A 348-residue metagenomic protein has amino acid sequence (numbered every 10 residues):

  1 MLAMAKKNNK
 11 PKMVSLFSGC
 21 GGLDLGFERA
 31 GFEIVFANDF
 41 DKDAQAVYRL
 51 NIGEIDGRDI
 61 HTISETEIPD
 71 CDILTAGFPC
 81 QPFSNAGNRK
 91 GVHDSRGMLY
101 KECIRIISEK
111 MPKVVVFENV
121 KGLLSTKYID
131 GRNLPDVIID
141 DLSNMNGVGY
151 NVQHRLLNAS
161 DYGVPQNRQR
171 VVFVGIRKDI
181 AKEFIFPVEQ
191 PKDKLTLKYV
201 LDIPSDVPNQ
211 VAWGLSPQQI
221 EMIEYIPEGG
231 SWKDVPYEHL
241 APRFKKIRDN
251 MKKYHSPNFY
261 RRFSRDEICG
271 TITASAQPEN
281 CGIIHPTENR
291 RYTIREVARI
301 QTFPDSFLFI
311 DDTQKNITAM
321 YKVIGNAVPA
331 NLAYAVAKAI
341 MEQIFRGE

Functional and structural regions predicted by a protein language model:
N8-K10: Phosphate-coordination loops involved in phosphoryl transfer and adenosine-cofactor binding
M13-F27, I60, D70-G87, V114-V120 (+5 more regions): Conserved proline-anchored active-site loop of SAM-dependent methyltransferases that bridges a beta-strand
F32, G53, G147-Y150: Short phosphate-binding/catalytic loops that engage adenosine nucleotides
I34-D39: Conserved SAM-binding motif I beta-strand of class I
K42-A46: Short alpha-helix immediately C-terminal to the canonical SAM-binding loop
G53-I60: Conserved SAM-binding strand-loop segment of SAM-dependent methyltransferases
I63-I73, F83-F259: Class I S-adenosyl-L-methionine
M222-E348: C-terminal target-recognition/interaction regions appended to catalytic cores
